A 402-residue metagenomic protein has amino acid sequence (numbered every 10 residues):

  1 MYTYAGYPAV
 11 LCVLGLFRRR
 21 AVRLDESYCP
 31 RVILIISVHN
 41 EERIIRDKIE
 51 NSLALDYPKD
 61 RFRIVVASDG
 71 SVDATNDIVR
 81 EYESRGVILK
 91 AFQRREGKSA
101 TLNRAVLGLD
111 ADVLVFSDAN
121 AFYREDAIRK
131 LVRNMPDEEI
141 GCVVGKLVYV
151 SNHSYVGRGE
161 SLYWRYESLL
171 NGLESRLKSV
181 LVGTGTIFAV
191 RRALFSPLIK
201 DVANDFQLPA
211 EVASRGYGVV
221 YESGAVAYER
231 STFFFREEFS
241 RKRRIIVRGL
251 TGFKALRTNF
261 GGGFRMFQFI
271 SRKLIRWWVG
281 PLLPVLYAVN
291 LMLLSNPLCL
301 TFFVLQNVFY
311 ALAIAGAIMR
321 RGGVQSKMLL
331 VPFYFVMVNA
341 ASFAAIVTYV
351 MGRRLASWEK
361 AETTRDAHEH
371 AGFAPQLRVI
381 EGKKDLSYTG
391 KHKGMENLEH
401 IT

Functional and structural regions predicted by a protein language model:
A9-A21, E41-A54: Short, well-formed alpha-helical segments that are part of the catalytic scaffolds of diverse glycosyltransferases
V13, R18, D25-E26, R276-R354: Membrane-embedded multi-pass helical conduit in multi-pass membrane proteins, especially envelope-biosynthetic
P30-I33, R63, Q207: Cell-envelope/extracellular polymer assembly enzymes that use nucleotide-activated donors
I33, N51, P58, S68-N76 (+2 more regions): A conserved acidic beta->alpha catalytic loop
R43-D47, V72-E81: Acidic helix N-cap motif at the loop->helix transition within catalytic regions of sugar-transfer enzymes
S99-T101, A105-L107, S117, E125-V202 (+1 more regions): Long helical/loop segments within the catalytic core of UDP-sugar-dependent glycosyltransferases, especially the large
L114: Short aromatic/hydrophobic "clamp" motif used to bind/position activated sugar donors
M135-Y166, K200, N204-I270, A340 (+1 more regions): Catalytic donor/gating beta->alpha subdomain of glycosyltransferases that bind UDP-sugars
